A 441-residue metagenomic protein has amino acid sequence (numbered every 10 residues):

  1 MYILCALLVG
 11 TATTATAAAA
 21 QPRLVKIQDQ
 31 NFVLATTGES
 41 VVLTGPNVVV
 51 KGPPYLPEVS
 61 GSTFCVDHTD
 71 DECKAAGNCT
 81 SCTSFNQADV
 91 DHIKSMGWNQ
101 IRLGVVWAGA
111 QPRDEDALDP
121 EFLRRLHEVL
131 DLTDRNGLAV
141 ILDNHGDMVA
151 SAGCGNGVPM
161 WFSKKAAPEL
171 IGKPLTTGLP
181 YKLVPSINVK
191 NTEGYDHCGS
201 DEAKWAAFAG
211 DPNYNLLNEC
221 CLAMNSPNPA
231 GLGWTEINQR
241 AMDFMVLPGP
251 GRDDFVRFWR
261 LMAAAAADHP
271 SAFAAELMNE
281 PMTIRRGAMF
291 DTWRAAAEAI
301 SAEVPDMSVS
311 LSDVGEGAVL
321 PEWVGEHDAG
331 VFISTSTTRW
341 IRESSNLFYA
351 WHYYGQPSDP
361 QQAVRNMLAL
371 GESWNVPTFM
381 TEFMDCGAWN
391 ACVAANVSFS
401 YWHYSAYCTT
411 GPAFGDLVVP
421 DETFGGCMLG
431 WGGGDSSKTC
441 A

Functional and structural regions predicted by a protein language model:
M1-A19: Cleavable N-terminal signal peptides of Sec/SRP-targeted secreted and luminal proteins
A17-Q100, R135, A139, G172 (+1 more regions): N-terminal carbohydrate-binding accessory modules
T36, P46-K51, G104-A108, D143-D147 (+5 more regions): Active-site-proximal beta-strand/loop segments in catalytic clefts of secreted hydrolases
Y55, G109-R113, M148-G157, M282-R285 (+4 more regions): Short catalytic/ligand-binding loop motif for oxyanion handling, primarily in non-cytosolic enzymes, centered on
D70-F162, A230, M262-A266, M289-P305 (+3 more regions): Aromatic-lined substrate-binding rim segments of carbohydrate-active enzymes
C82, R240-V397: Extracellular glycoside hydrolase catalytic/binding regions
A117, D147-A241, E326, G415-V419: Aromatic- and acidic-residue-enriched segments that line the glycan-binding/catalytic groove of carbohydrate-active
A388-A441: Aromatic-rich peripheral "rim/lid" segments of glycoside hydrolase catalytic domains that contact and position glycan
